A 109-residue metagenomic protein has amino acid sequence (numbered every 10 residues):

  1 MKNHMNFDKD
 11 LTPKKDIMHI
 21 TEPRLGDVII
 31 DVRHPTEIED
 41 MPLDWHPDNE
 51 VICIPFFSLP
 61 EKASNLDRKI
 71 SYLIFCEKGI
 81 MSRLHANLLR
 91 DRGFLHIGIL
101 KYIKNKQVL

Functional and structural regions predicted by a protein language model:
M1-D44, N49: Flexible, polar/low-complexity N-terminal or interdomain linker segments that lie immediately upstream of folded
I54-V108: Catalytic cysteine-centered active loop of the rhodanese-like fold, especially the PTP/DSP P-loop
